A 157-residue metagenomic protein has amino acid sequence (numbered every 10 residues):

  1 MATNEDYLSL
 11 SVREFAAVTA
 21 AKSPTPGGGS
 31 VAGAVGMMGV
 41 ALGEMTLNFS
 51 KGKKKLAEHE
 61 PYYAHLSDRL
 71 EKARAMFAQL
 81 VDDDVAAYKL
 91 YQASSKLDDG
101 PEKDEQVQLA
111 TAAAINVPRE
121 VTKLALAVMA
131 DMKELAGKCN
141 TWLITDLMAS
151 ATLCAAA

Functional and structural regions predicted by a protein language model:
A2-L10, E120, A127: Polytopic transmembrane helical bundles with strong interfacial aromatic enrichment
N4, A17, A34, M38 (+1 more regions): Gly/Ser-rich oxyanion-binding loop with an adjacent helix/lid that shapes the negatively charged ligand pocket
Y7-P26: Short, hydrophobic/aliphatic alpha-helical segments
A21-E44, L143-A157: Conserved phosphate/anionic-ligand binding catalytic regions in large, soluble enzymes, centered on
P24, H65-K72, A114, D146-A151: Alpha-helical scaffold segments that form or flank carboxylate-/histidine-based iron centers
M45-A57: Transmembrane signal-anchor/signal-peptide helices with a preference for the extracytoplasmic
K54-S94: A structural-propensity feature for long, helix-poor, extended segments
D84-A156: Amphipathic alpha-helical interface segments
